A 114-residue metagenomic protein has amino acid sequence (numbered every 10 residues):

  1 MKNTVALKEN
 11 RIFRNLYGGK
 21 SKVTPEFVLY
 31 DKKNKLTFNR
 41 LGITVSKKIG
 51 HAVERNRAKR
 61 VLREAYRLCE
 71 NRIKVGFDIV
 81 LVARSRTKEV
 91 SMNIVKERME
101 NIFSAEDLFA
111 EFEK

Functional and structural regions predicted by a protein language model:
M1-K114: Positively charged, solvent-exposed patches that mediate nucleic-acid binding
